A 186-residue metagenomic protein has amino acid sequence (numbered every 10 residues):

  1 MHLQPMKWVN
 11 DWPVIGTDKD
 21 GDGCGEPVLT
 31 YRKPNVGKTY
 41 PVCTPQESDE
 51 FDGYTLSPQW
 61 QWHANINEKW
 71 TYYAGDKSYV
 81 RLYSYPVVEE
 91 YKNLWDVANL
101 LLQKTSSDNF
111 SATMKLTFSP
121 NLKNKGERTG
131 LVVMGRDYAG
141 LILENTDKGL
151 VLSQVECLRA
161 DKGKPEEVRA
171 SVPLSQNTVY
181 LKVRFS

Functional and structural regions predicted by a protein language model:
M1: Histidine/acidic-residue-rich catalytic or RNA/ligand-binding cores of hydrolases and nuclease-related proteins
Q4-K7, D11-S186: Extracellular glycan-recognition regions
